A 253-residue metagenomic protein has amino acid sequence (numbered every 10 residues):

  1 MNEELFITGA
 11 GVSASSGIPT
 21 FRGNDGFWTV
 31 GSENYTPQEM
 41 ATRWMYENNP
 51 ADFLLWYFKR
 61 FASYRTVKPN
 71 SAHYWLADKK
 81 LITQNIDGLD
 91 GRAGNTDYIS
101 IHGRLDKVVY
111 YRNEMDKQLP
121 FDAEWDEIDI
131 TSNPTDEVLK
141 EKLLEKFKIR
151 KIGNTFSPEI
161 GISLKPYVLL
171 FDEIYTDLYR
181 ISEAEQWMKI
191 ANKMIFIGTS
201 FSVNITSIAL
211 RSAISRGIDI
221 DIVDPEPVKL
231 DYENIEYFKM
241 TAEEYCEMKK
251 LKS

Functional and structural regions predicted by a protein language model:
M1-S253: Conserved catalytic core of sirtuin-type NAD+-dependent deacylases
